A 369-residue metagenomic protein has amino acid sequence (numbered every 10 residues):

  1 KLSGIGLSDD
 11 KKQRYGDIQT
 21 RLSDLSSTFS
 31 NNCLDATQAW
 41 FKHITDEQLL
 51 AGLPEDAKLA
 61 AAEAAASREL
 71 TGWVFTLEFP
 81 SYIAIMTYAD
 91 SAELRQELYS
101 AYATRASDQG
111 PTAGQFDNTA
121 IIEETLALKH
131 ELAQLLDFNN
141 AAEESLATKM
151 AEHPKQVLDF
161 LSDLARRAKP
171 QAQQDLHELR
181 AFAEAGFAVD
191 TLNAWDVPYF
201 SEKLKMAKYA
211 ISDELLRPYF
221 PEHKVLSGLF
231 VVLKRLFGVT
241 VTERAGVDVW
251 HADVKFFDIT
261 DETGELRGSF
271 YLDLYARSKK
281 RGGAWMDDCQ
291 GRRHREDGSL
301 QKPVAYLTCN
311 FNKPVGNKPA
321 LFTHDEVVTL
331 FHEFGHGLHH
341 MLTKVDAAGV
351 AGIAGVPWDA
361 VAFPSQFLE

Functional and structural regions predicted by a protein language model:
S3-G6: Segments that shape or occlude catalytic/ligand-binding pockets
D9, G16, R21-S27, N31-T76 (+5 more regions): Active-site-proximal, well-structured secondary-structure segments within enzyme catalytic domains
D10, F79, S107-T112, F116 (+1 more regions): Substrate/cofactor-recognition hotspot
S81-I85, P111-Q115, L146-P154: Second-shell loop/turn segments in exported
Y88-Q109: Short, charge-rich amphipathic alpha-helices with coiled-coil/heptad character
G114, N118, P218, E222 (+2 more regions): Alpha-helix N-cap/helix-initiation motif
H130-A133, D137, L233, K313 (+2 more regions): Active-site recognition of the HExxH zinc-binding catalytic motif
T329, E333, G337-E369: Zinc-dependent metallopeptidase catalytic helix centered on the HExxH motif and its immediate flanking segment
